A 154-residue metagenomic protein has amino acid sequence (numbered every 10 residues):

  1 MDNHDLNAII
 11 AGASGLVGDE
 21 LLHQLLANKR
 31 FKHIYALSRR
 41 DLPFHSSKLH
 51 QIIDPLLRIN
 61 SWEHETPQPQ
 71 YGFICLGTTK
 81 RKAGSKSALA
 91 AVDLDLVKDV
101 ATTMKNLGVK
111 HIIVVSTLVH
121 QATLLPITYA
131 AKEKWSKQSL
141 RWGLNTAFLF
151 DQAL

Functional and structural regions predicted by a protein language model:
D2-R30: N-terminal Rossmann NAD(P)H-binding glycine-rich loop of SDR-like oxidoreductase domains
A8-I9, L49-D99, T103-N106: NAD(P)H-binding glycine-rich loop region in Rossmannoid oxidoreductase-like domains and their noncatalytic homologs
N28-K29, S46, W142-L144: Acidic-histidine catalytic/liganding microenvironments
K32-Y35, F148: Conserved beta-strand positions in the Rossmann-like core of class I SAM-dependent methyltransferases
Y35-P43: Short, polar loop motifs at secondary-structure junctions
F44, K82, A122-T123: Glycine/Thr-rich phosphate-binding loops of Rossmann-like dinucleotide-binding domains
K86-L154: Glycine-/Pro-rich loop/turn segments that contact NAD(P) or position catalytic residues in Rossmann-like domains
